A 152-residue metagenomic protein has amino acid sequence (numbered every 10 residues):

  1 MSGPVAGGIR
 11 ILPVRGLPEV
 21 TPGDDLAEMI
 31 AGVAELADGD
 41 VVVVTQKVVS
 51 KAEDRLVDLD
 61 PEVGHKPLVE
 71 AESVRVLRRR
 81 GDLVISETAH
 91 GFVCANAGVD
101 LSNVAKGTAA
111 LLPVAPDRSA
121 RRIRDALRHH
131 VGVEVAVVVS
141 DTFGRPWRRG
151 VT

Functional and structural regions predicted by a protein language model:
M1-T152: N-terminal and secondary-structure boundary signal
